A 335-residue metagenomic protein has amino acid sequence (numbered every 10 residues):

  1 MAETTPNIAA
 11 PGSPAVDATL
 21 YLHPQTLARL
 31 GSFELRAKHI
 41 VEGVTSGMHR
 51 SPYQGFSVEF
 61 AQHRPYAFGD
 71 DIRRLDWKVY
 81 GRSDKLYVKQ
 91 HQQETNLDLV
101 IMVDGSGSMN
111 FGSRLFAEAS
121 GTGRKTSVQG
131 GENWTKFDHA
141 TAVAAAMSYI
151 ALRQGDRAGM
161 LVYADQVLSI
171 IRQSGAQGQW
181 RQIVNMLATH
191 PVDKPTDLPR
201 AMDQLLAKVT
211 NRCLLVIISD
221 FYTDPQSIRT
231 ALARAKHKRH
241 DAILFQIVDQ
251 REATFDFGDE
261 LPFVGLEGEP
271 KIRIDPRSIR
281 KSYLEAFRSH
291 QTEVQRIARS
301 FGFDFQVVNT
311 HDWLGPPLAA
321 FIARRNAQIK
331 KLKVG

Functional and structural regions predicted by a protein language model:
M1-P52, E59, A207-C213, P225-G335: Von Willebrand factor type A / integrin I
A2-G175, L214-S219, D224-Q226, T230 (+4 more regions): An amphipathic, basic-hydrophobic helix/alpha-beta surface used to engage anionic, phosphate-rich ligands or surfaces
R73, T95, Q179, K194 (+3 more regions): Helical mechanochemical/support elements of P-loop NTPase systems and associated helical scaffolds
R124-E132, T189, I274, S278: Short coil/turn segments at secondary-structure junctions
D138, V192-P199, Y222, E285-R288: Conserved phosphate-coordination/catalytic loops
A142, A146, T196-D203, Q226 (+2 more regions): Short, contiguous clusters of charged residues that form electrostatic/catalytic patches at enzyme active sites, used
I170-N185, A323: Short, electropositive alpha-helical surface patch
Q179-C213, P225-Q226, V248-D249: Von Willebrand factor
